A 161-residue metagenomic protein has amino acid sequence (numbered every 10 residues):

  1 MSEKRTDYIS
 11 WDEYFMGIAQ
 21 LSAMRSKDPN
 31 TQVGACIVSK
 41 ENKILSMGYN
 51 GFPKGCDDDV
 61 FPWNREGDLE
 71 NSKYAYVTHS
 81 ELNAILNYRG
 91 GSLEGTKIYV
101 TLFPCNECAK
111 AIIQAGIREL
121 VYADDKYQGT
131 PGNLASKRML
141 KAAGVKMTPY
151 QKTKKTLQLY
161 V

Functional and structural regions predicted by a protein language model:
M1-V161: Zinc-dependent deaminase catalytic domain
